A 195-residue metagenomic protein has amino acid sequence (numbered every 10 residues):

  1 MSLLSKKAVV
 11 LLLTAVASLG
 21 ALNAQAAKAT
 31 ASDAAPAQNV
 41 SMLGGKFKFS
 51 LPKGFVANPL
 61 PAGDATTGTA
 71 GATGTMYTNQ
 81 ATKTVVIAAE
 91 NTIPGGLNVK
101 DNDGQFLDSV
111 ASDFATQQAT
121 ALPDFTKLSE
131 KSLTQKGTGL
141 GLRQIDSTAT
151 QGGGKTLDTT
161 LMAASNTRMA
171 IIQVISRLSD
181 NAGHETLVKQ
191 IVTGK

Functional and structural regions predicted by a protein language model:
S2-T82, G154, I175-K195: N-terminal targeting sequences that direct proteins away from the cytosol to non-cytosolic compartments
V40, A149, A163: Short aromatic-centered micro-motifs
F47-F49, L140-L142, A170: Short, isolated positions in well-ordered beta-strands
G54-V56, N91-P94, A163-A164: A short, sequence-level motif marking secondary-structure junctions
A65-K155: Conserved polar/disulfide-associated segments of primarily extracytoplasmic proteins
V86-A88, R168-R177: Short, well-ordered beta-strand elements
R143-I145, T156-A170: A short, solvent-exposed beta-edge/loop patch
